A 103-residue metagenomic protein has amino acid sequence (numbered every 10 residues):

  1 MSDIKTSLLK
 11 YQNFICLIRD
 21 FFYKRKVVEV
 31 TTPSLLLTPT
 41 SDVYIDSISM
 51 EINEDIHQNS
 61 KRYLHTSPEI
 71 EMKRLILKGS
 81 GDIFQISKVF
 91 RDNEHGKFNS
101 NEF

Functional and structural regions predicted by a protein language model:
M1-F103: Class II aminoacyl-tRNA synthetase-like tRNA-binding/catalytic domains
